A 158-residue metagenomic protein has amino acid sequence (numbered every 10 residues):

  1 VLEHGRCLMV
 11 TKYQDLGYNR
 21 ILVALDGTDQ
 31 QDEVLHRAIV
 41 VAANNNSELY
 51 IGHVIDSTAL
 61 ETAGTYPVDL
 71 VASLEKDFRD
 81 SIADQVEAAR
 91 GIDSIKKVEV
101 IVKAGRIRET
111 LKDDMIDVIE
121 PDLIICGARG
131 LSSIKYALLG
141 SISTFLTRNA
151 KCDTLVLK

Functional and structural regions predicted by a protein language model:
L2-L16, R90-I124: Structural beta-alpha unit
K12-T65: Small/aliphatic-rich secondary-structure junction motif
V34, E61-G64, T110-D113, Y136-A137: Short, well-ordered secondary-structure micro-motifs
Y50-G52, E99-K103, L155: General small-molecule cofactor/ligand-binding pocket signal
H53, G127-R129, K158: Short secondary-structure boundary segments
Y66-L70, D117, I142: Short, hinge-like loop/turn segments at secondary-structure boundaries
V68-S81: A short acidic, glycine-rich active-site loop that binds or catalyzes chemistry on phosphate/adenosine moieties
L123-N149: Glycine-rich, Arg-bearing micro-motifs that act as flexible, cationic patches
